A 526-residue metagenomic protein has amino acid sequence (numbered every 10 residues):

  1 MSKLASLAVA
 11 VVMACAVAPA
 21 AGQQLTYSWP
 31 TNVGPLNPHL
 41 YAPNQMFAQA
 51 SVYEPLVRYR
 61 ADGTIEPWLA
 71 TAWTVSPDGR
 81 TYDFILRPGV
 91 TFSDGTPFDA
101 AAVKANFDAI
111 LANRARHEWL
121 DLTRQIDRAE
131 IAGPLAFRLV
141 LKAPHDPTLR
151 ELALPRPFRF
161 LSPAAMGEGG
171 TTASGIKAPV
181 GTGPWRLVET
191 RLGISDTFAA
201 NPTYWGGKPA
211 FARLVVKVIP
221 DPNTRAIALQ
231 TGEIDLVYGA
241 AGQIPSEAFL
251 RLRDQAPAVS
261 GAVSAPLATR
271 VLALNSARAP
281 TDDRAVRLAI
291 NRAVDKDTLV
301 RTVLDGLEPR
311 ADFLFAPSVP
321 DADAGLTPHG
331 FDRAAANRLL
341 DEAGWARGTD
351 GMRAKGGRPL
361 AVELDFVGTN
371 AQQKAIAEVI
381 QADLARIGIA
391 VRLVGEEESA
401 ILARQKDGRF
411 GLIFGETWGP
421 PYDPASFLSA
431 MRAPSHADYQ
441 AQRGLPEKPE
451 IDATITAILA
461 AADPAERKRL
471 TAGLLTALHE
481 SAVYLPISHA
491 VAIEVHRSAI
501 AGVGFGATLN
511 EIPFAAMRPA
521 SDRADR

Functional and structural regions predicted by a protein language model:
Q24-L25, R191-I194, A200, A293-T327 (+4 more regions): Detector for C-terminal structural segments
S28-P77, A105-D108, A115, V180-G181 (+1 more regions): N-terminal lobe/hinge region of extracytoplasmic solute-binding protein
T31-F47, L69-T71, T96, T148-F158 (+3 more regions): A structural "hinge/loop" feature
A72-R116, R138-V140, A228, P280-D282: Aromatic- and charge-enriched surface segment that lines or borders ligand/interaction sites
D99-N106, A136-V140, G183-P184, F211-R213 (+7 more regions): Alpha-helical secondary-structure segments
L120-M166: Surface-exposed binding/hinge segments that line and control ligand-binding clefts or catalytic entry sites
E130, V188-A199, V215-R278, A285 (+3 more regions): Extracellular/periplasmic solute-recognition and catalytic clefts
A153-P209, R213, R333-R338, E342 (+1 more regions): Gly/Pro-rich hinge or "lid" segments in bacterial periplasmic/extracellular proteins
